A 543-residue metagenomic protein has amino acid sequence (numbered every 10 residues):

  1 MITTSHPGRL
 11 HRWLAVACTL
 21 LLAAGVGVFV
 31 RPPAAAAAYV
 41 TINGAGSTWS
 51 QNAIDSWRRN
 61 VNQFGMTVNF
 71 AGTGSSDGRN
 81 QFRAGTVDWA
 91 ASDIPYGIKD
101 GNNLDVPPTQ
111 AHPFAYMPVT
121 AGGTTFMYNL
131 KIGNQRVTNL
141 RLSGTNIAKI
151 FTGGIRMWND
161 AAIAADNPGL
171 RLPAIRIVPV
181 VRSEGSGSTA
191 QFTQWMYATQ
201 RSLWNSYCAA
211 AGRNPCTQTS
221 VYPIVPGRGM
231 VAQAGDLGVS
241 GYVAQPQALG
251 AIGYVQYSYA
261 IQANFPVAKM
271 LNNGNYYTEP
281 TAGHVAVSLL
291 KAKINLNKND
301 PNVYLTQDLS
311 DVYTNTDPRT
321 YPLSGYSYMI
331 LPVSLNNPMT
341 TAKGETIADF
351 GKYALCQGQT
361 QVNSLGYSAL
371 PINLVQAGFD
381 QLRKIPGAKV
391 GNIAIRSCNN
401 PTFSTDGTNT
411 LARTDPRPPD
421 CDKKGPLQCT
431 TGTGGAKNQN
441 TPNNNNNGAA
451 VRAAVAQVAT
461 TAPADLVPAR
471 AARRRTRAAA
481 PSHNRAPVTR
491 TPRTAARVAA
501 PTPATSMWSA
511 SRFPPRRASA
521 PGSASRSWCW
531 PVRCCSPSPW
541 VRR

Functional and structural regions predicted by a protein language model:
M1-L10: N-terminal secretory signal peptides that target proteins for export/translocation
I2, G27, R31, A36-R470 (+2 more regions): Flexible loop/hinge segments at secondary-structure junctions
H11-A15: Alpha-helical transmembrane segments of integral membrane proteins
V16-G27: Bacterial N-terminal signal peptides
A17-T19, A38, R533: A residue-level detector for conformationally permissive "hinge/kink" positions
